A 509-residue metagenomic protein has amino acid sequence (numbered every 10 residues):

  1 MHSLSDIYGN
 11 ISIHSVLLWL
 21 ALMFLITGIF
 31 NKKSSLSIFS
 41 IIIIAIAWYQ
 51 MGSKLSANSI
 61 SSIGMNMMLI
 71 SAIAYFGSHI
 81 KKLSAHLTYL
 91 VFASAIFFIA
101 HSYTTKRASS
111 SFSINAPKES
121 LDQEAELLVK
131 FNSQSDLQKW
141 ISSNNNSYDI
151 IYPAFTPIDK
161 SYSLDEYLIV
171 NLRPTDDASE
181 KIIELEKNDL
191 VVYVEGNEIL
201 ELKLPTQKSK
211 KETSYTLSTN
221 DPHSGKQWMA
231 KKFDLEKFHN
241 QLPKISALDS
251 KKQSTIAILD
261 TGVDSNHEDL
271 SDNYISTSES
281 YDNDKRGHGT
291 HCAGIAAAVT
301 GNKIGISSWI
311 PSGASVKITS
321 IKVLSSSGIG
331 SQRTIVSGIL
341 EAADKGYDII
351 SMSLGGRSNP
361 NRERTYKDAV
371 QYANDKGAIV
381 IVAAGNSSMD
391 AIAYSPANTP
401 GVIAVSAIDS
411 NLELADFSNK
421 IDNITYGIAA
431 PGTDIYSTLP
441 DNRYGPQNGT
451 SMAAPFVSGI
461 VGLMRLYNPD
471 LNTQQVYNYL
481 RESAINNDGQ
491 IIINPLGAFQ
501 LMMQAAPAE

Functional and structural regions predicted by a protein language model:
H2-H14, P157-D165, E186-T255, E268-D269 (+1 more regions): Protease zymogen maturation seam
S34-G77: Membrane-embedded alpha-helical segments of integral membrane proteins
S56-S61, T104-Q207, Y347: Inhibitory N-terminal propeptides of secreted protease zymogens
S84-R107: Internal/C-terminal transmembrane anchor helices
H239-I256, T261-I275, D282-S331, N398-G401 (+2 more regions): Subtilisin-like serine protease catalytic core
H239-K251, D284, I310, I329-S351 (+3 more regions): Mature extracellular/periplasmic domains of secretome proteins
S254, L259-T261, A378, Y394-L466 (+3 more regions): Extracellular S/T/G-rich loop segment that most often corresponds to the catalytic His/Ser-adjacent loop
Y347-S353, R364, L466-E509: C-terminal subdomain of the subtilisin-like protease fold in secreted/lumenal serine endopeptidases
